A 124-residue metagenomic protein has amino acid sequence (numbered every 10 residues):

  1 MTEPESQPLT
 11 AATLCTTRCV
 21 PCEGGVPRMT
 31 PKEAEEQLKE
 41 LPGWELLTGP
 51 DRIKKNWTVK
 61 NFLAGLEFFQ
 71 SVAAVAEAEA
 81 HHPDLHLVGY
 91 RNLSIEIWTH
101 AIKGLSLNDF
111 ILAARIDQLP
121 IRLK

Functional and structural regions predicted by a protein language model:
T2-K124: Long, contiguous binding/interaction regions
